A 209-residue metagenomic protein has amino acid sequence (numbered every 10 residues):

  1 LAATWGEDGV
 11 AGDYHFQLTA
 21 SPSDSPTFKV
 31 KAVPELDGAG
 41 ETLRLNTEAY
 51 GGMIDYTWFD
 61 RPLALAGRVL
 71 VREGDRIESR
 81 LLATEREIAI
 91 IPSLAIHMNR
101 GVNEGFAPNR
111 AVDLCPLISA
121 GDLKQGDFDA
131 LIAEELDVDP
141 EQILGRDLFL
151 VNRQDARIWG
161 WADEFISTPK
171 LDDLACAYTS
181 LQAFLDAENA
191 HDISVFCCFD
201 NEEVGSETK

Functional and structural regions predicted by a protein language model:
L1-K209: N-terminal hydrophobic/helix-forming segments and targeting peptides
